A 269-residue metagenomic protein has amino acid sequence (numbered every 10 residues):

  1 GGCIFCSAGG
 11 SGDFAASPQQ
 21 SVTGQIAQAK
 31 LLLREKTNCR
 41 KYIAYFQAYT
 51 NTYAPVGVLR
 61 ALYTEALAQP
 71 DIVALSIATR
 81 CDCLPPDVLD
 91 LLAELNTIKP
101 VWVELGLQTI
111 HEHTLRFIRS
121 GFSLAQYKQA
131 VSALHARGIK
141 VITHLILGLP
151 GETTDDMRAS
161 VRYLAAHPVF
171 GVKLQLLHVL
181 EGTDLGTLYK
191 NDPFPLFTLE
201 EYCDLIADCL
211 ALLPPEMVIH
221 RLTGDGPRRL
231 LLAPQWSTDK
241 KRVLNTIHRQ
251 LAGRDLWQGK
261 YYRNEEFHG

Functional and structural regions predicted by a protein language model:
G1-S21: Canonical Radical SAM [4Fe-4S] cluster-binding loop centered on the CxxxCxxC motif and its immediate flanking residues
Q20-E35, Q235: Short microdomains enriched in Cys/His and/or Lys/Arg
S21, A54, V58, I118-Q126 (+3 more regions): Alpha-helix N-cap and loop-to-helix initiation/capping positions
A29-L33, L84-I98, Q129, R158-P168 (+1 more regions): Short amphipathic alpha-helices and their capping/turn segments at secondary-structure boundaries
K36-F122, Q126-A130, H135-A136: Conserved SAM/AdoMet-binding glycine-rich loop
T50-A54, C81-L84, G148-E152, L180 (+1 more regions): Short, small-residue-enriched loops and turns at beta-alpha junctions that line or gate enzyme active sites
A125-D184, E200-D225: Conserved C-terminal portion of the radical SAM core fold that forms the substrate/S-adenosylmethionine-binding
G171, V179-G269: Auxiliary Fe-S-binding modules of radical SAM enzymes
